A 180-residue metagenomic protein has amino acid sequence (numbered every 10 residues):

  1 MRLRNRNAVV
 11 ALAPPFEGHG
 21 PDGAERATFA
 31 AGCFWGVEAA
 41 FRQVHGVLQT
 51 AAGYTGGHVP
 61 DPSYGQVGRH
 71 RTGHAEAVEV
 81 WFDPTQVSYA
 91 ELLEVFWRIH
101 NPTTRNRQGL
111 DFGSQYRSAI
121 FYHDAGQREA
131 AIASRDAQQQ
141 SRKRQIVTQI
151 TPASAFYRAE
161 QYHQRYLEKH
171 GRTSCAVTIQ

Functional and structural regions predicted by a protein language model:
M1-Q180: Flexible coil/turn and secondary-structure edge motifs
